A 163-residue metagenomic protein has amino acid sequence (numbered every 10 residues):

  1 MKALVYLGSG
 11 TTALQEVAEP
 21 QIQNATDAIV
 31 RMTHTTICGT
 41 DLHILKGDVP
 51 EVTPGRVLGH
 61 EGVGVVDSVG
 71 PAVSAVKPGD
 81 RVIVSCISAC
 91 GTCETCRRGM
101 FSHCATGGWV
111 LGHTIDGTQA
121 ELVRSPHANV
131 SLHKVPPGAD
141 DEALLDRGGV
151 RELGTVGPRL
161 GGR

Functional and structural regions predicted by a protein language model:
M1-K2: Extreme N-terminal starter segment of soluble prokaryotic enzymes
L7, E19-P20, T53-G59, L111-D116 (+1 more regions): Short Gly/Pro-enriched turn/cap motifs at secondary-structure boundaries
G8-G10, N24: Residue-level recognition of beta-strand termini and adjacent short loop/turns
T11-E19: Short glycine/threonine/proline-enriched tight-turn/helix- or strand-capping micro-motif at secondary-structure
P20-T35, K46-R97, P136: Glycine-rich beta-strand-centered segment in the early N-terminal region that forms part of a ligand/cofactor-binding
T40-K46: Cytochrome P450 core scaffold surrounding the K-helix E-X-X-R motif and the conserved "meander" helix-loop region
H43, H60, V156: Histidine-centered active-site/metal-ligand motif
C90-R163: NAD(P)H dinucleotide-binding glycine-rich loop of Rossmann-like/cofactor-binding domains, especially the beta1-alpha1
